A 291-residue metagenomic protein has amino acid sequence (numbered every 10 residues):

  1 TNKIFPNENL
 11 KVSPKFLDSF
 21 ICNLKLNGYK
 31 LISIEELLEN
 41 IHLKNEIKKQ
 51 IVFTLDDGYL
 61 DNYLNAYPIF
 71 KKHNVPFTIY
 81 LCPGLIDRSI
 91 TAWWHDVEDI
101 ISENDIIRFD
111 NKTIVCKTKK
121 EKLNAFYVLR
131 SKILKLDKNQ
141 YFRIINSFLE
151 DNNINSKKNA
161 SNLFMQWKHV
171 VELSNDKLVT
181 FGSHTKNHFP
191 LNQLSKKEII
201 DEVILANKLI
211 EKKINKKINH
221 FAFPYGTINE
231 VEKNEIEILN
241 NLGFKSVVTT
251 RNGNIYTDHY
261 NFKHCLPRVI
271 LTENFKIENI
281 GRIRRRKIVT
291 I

Functional and structural regions predicted by a protein language model:
T1-T54, D61, A92, E98-D99 (+4 more regions): C-terminal active-site subregion of NodB/CE4 polysaccharide deacetylases
D18, L64, Y127, F142 (+3 more regions): Generic alpha-helical structural signal
K25, I69-H73, M165-S183, Y256-Y260: Acidic (Asp/Glu)-rich catalytic clusters
K48-D110, I114-K117: Acidic/aromatic-lined carbohydrate-recognition and catalytic surfaces of CAZymes acting on diverse glycans
L64-I69, H73-P76, T113-K132, I280-I291: Electropositive, surface-exposed helix/loop patches at the edges of structured domains that serve as adaptable
N65-I69, H169, N234-I238: A short acidic, amphipathic alpha-helical/loop segment
T78-Y80, F181-G182, K245-V248: Structural detector of well-ordered beta-strand residues that form the stable sheet scaffold of enzyme domains
S89-D176: Extended, charge-rich helix/loop segments that form flexible, surface "patches" used to engage negatively charged
